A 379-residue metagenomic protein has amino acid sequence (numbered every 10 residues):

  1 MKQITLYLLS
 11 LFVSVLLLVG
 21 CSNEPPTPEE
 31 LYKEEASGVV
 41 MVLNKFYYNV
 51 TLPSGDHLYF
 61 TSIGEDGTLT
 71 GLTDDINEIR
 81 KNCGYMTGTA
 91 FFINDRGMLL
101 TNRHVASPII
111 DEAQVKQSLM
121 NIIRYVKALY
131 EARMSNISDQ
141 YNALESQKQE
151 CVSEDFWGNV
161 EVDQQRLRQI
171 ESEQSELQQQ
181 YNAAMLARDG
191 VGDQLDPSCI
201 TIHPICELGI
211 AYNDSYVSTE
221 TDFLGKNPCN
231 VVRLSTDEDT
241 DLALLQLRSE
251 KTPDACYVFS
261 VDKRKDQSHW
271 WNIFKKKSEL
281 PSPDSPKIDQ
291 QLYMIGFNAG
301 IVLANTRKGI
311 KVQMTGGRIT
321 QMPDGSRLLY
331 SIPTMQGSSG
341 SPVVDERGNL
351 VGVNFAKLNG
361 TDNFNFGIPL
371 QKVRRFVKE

Functional and structural regions predicted by a protein language model:
M1-L9: Bacterial N-terminal signal peptides that target proteins for export
L9-L17: Bacterial N-terminal signal peptides
C21-N102, G190-Y216, N230-V232, E238-A243: N-terminal activation segment of mature serine protease catalytic domains
N23-P28, D74, I79, Y85 (+6 more regions): Flexible, gly/ser-rich surface segments that form the specificity/activation loops bordering the active-site cleft
V42, A90, G97, T101 (+8 more regions): Terminal peptide-recognition signature
F46-N82, N102-R168, T252-D262: Internal, charge-rich low-complexity segments
S107-S118, K251-K277, N298-V312, Y330-S338 (+1 more regions): Active-site loop architecture of trypsin-fold serine endopeptidases
E112-S198, V351-E379: C-terminal cap/linker of serine protease catalytic domains
